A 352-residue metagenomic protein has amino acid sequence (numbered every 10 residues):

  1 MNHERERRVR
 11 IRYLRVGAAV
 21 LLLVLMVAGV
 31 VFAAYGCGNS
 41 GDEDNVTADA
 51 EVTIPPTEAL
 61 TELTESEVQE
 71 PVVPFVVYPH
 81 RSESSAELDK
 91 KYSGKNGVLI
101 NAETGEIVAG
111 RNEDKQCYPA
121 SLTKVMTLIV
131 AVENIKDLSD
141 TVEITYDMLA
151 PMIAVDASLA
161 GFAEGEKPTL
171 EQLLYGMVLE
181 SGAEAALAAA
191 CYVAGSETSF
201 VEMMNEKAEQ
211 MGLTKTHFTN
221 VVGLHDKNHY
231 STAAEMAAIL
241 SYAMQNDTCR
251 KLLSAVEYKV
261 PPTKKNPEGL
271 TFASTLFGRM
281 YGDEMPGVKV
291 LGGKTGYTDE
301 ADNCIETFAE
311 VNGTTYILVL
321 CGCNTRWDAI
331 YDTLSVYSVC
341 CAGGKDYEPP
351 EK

Functional and structural regions predicted by a protein language model:
M1-E58, M236, C321: Gram-positive cell-envelope targeting signals
A19, V31, G38-E43, L99 (+4 more regions): Compositionally biased, intrinsically disordered low-complexity regions
G36, V178, A342-D346: Short, flexible coil/linker elements and helix-boundary hinge sites characteristic of intrinsically disordered
P55, A59-A234, A243-M244, V311: Active-site-adjacent loops and short helices of periplasmic peptidoglycan-processing enzymes
P71-G94, S196-K352: Penicillin-recognizing serine hydrolase domain
